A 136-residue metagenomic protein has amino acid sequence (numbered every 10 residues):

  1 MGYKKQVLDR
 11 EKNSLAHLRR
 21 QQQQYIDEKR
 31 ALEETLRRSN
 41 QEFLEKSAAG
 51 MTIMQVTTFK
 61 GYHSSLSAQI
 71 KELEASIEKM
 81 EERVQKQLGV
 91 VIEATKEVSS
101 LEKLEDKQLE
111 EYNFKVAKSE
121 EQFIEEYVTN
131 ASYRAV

Functional and structural regions predicted by a protein language model:
M1-V136: Charge-rich amphipathic alpha-helical interaction elements
